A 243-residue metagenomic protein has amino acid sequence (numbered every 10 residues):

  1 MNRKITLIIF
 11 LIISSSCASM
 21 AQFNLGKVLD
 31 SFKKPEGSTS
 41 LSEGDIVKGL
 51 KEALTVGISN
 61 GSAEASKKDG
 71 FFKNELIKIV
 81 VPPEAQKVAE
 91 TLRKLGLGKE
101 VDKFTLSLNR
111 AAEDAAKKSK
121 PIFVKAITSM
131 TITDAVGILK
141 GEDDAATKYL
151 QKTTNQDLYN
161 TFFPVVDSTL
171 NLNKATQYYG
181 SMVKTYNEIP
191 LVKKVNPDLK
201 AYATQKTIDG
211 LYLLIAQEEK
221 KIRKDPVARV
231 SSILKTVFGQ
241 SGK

Functional and structural regions predicted by a protein language model:
K4-S15: Sec-dependent N-terminal signal peptides
M20-Q22: Boundary of Sec targeting at the N-terminus
N24-T105: N-terminal Sec/ER secretory leader and immediately downstream segment of secreted/extracellular precursors
K27-F32, K200, T207-K243: A cross-kingdom marker for long, charged
T39-S42, V47, K51-L54, D114 (+4 more regions): Metal- and O2-centered redox machinery and metal/ROS homeostasis
G61, T131, P226: Residue-level signature of catalytic and energy-coupling elements of molecular machines, predominantly ATP/GTP-dependent
G98-T169: Mid-length scaffold segments of soluble, non-membrane domains
V165-K206, L211: An amphipathic alpha-helical core segment
